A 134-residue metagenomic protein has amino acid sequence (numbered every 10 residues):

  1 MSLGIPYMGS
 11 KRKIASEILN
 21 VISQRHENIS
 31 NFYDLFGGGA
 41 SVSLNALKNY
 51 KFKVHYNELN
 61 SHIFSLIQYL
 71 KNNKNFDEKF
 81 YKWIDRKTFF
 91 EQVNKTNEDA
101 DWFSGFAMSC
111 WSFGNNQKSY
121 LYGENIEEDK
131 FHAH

Functional and structural regions predicted by a protein language model:
M1-G37, S41-N49: S-adenosyl-L-methionine
N45, N49-H134: Class I S-adenosyl-L-methionine-dependent methyltransferase module
